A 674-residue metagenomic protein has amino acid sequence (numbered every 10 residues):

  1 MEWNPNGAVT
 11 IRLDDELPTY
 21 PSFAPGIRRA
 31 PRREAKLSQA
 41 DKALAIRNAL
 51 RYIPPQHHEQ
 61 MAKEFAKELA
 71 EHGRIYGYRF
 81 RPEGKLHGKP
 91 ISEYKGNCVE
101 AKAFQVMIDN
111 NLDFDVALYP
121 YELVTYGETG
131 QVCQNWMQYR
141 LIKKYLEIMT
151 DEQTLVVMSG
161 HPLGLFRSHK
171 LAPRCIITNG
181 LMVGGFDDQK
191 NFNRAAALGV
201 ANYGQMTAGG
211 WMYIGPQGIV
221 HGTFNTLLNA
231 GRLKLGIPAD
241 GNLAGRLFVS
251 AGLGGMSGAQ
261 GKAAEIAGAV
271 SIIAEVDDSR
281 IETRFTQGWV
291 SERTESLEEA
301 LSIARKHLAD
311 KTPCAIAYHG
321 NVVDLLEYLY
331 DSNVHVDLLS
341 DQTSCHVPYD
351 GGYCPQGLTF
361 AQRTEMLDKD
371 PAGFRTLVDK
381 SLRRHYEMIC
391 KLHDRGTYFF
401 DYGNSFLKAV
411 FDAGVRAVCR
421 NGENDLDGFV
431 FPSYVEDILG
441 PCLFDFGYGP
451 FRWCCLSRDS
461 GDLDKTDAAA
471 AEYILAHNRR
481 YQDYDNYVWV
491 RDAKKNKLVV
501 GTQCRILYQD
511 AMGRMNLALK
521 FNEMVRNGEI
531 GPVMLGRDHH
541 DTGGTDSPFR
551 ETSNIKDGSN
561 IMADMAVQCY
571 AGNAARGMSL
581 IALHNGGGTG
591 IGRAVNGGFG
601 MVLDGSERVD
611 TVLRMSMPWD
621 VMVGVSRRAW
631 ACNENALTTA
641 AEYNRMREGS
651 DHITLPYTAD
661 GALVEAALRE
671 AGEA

Functional and structural regions predicted by a protein language model:
M1-G222, L228, R232-L235, A239 (+5 more regions): N-terminal ligand-binding/catalytic initiation module
I148-Q153, G268-A269, H335-L338, K391-Y398 (+3 more regions): Structural alpha-beta junctions
T154-S159, I177, S250, I273-A274 (+5 more regions): General beta-strand structural signal in soluble alpha/beta enzymes
Q205-L228, R232, A244-L247, L253-T312 (+6 more regions): Catalytic or ion-translocation cores adjacent to nucleophile or general acid/base/metal-coordination motifs in diverse
E265-A267, Y330-V334, V415-C419, V525 (+2 more regions): Short, solvent-exposed amphipathic alpha-helical segments in soluble enzyme and RNA/protein-processing domains
E298-L517: Core active-site phosphate/anionic-ligand binding loop and the adjoining beta-turn-alpha structural block in enzyme
I303-S332, V336, N635-E673: C-terminal domain-closing interface element
P348-Y349, A409-V410, G543-T545, I591-G592: Short acidic/glycine-rich loop or secondary-structure boundary segments that cap or lie
